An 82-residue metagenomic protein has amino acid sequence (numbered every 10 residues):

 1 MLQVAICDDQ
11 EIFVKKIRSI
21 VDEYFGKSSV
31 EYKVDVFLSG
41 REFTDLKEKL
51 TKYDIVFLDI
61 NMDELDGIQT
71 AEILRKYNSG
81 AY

Functional and structural regions predicted by a protein language model:
M1-V4: Extreme N-terminal starter segment of soluble prokaryotic enzymes
D8: Conserved acidic carboxylate
E11-D35: Two-component/phosphorelay signaling modules centered on CheY-like receiver
V36-I55: Acidic, metal-coordinating helix/loop segments flanking the phosphotransfer/catalytic sites of two-component signaling
S39, L65-Q69: Acidic catalytic/metal-coordinating carboxylates
E48-T51, I73-G80: Conserved phosphotransfer cores of two-component systems
M62: Receiver (REC) domain active-site loop signature in two-component systems and cognate sites in sensor histidine kinases
